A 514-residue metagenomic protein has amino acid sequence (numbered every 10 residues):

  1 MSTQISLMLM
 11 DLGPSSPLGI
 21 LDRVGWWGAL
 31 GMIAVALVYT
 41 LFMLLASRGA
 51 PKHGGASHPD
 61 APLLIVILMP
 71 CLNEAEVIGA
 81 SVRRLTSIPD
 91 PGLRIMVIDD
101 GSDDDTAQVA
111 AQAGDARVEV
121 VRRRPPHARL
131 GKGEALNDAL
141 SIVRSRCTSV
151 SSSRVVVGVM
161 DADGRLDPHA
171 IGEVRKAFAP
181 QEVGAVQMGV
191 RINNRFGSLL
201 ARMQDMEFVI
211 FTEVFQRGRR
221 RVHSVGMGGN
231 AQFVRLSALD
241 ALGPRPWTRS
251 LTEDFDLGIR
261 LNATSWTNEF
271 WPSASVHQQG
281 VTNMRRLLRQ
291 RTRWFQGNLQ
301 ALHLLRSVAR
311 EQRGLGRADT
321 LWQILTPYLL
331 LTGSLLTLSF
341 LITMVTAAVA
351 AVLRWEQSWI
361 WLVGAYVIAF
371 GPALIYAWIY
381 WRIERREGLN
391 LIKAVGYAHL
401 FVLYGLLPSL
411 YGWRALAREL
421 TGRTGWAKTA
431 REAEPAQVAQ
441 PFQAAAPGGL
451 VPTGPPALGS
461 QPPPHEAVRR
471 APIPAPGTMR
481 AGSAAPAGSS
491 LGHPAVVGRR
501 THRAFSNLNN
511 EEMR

Functional and structural regions predicted by a protein language model:
M1-A61, I379, I383, P408-E419 (+3 more regions): N-terminal membrane-anchoring/stem segments of glycan-assembly enzymes
S57-P59, Q323-L420: Membrane-embedded multi-pass helical conduit in multi-pass membrane proteins, especially envelope-biosynthetic
L63-V66, R94, D256: Cell-envelope/extracellular polymer assembly enzymes that use nucleotide-activated donors
R83-G92: Short, acidic, metal-binding catalytic loop of nucleotide-sugar glycosyltransferases
D99-Q108, R123-A128, R165: A conserved acidic beta->alpha catalytic loop
R122-P125, R129-T148, S152-R154, P168-S250 (+3 more regions): Long helical/loop segments within the catalytic core of UDP-sugar-dependent glycosyltransferases, especially the large
V157: Short aromatic/hydrophobic "clamp" motif used to bind/position activated sugar donors
G258-V276: Catalytic donor-sugar/metal-binding loop of nucleotide-sugar-dependent glycosyltransferases
